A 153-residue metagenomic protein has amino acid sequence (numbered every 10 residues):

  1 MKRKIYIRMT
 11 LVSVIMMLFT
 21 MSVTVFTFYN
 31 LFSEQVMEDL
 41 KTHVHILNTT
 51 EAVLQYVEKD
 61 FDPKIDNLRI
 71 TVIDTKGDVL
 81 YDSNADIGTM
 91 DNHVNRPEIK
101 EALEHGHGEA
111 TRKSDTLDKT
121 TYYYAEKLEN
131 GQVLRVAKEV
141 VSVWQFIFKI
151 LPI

Functional and structural regions predicted by a protein language model:
M1-D78, N84-D91, E104, Q145 (+1 more regions): Juxtamembrane segments flanking the first transmembrane helix of membrane-anchored signal-transduction proteins
K41, R96-I99, V140: Extracytoplasmic/secreted envelope proteins and their assembly/folding machinery, especially bacterial periplasmic
K64, T89-N130: Membrane-proximal, non-catalytic sensory/regulatory domains of signal-transducing membrane proteins
L80-Y81, Q132: A structural microfeature
V94, D115, R135-K138, I147 (+1 more regions): Short, well-structured alpha-helical patches and their helix-loop capping segments that border functional surfaces
Y122-I147: Short, hydrophobic beta-strand elements of compact beta-sandwich sensory domains
